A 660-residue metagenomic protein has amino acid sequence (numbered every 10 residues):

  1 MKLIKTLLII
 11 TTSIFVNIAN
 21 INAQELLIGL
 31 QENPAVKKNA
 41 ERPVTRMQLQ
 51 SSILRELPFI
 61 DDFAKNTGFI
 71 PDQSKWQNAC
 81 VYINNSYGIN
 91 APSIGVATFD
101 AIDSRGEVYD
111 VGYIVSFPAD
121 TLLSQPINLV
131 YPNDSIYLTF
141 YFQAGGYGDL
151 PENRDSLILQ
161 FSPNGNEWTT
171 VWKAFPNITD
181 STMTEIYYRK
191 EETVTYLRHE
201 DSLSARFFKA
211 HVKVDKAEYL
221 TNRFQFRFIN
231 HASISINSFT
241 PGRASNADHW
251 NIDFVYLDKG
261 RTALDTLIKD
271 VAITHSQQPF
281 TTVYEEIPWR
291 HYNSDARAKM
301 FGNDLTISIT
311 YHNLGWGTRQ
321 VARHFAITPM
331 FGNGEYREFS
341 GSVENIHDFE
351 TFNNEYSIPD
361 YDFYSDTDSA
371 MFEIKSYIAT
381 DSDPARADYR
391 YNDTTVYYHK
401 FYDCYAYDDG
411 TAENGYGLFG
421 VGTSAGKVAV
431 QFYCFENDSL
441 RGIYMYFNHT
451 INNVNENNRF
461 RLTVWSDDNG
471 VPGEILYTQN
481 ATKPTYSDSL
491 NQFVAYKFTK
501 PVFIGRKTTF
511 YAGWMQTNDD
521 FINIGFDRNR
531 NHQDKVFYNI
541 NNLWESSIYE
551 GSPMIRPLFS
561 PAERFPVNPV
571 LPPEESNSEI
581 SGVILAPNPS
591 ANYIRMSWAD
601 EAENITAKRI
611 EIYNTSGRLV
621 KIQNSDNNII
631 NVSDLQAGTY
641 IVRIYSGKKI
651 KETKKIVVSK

Functional and structural regions predicted by a protein language model:
N22-A23, F460, V464, N577-A586 (+1 more regions): C-terminal outer-membrane/trafficking sorting elements
E25-L30, P34-D110, E152: Extracellular glycan-recognition surfaces and repeat-rich motifs
N78-S135, A144-G148, A247-N251, G415-F419: Surface-exposed, low-complexity/disordered Ser/Thr/Gly/Pro/Asn-rich loops and linkers
F117-A119, L129-Y147, T221, C434-Y444 (+2 more regions): Extended extracellular/luminal ectodomain segments enriched in beta-structured repeat modules
R198-I252: Terminal, low-complexity interaction segments
I234, R243-F254, T509, W514-N568: Short, surface-exposed beta-strand/loop patches at domain edges that form aromatic-rich interfacial subsites
A263-P279, Y402-V428, Y433, M554-A586 (+2 more regions): Residue-level detector of functionally pivotal "anchor" positions at catalytic/ligand-binding pockets or at interdomain
E456-Q533: Aromatic- and Gly/Pro-enriched, solvent-exposed loop/edge beta-strand patches characteristic of beta-rich domains
